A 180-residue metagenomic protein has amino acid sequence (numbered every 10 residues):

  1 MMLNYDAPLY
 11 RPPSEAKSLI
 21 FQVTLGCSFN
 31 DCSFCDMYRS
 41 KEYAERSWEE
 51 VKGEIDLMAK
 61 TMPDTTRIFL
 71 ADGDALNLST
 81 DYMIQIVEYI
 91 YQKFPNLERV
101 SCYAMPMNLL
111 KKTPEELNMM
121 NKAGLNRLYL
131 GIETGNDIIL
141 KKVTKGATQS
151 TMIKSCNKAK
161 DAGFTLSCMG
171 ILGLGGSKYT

Functional and structural regions predicted by a protein language model:
M1-D6: A broadly conserved sequence feature marking short terminus-proximal activation segments in nucleic acid-centric
A7-E50: Canonical Radical SAM [4Fe-4S] cluster-binding loop centered on the CxxxCxxC motif and its immediate flanking residues
K41-W48, T80, K145-Q149, Y179: Flexible, glycine- and charge-enriched loops at secondary-structure boundaries
S47-D64: Short microdomains enriched in Cys/His and/or Lys/Arg
K60-D161: Conserved SAM/AdoMet-binding glycine-rich loop
E115-L117, G175-T180: Catalytic cores of alpha/beta
L172: Short glycine/proline-centered loop/turn elements that form peptide/ligand docking sites
